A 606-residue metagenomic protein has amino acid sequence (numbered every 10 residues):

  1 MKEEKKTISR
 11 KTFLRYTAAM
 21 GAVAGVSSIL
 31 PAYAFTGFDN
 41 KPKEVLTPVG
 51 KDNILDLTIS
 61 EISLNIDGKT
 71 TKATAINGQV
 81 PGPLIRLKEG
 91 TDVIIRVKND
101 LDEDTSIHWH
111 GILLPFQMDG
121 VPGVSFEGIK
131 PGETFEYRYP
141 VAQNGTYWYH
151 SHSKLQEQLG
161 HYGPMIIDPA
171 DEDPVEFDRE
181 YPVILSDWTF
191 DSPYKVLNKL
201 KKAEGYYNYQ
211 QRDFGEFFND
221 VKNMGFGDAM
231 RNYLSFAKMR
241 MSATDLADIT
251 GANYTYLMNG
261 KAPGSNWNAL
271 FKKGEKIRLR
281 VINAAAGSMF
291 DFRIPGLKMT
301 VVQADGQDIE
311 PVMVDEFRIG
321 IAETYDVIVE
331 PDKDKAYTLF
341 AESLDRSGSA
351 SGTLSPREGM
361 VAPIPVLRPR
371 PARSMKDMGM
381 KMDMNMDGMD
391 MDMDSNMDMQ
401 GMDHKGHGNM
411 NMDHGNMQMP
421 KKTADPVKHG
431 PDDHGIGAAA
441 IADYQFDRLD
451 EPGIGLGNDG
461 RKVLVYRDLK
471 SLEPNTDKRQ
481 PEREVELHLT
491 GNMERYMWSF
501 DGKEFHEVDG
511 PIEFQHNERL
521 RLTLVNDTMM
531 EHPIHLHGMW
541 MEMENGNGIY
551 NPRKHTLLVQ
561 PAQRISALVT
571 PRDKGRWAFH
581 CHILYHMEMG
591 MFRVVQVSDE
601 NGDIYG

Functional and structural regions predicted by a protein language model:
K2-I8, R15-R293, L297-I321, I328 (+5 more regions): Histidine-centered copper-binding motifs that mark active-site loops of extracellular/periplasmic copper enzymes
G37-K51, L55, A424, H429-Y444 (+1 more regions): N-terminal pre-domain segments of enzymes
L57, L487, L522, I534-H537 (+3 more regions): Hydrophobic, well-ordered secondary-structure elements that form the walls of internal hydrophobic environments
Y137-A142, V327-K333, A567-R572: Short, hydrophobic beta-strand segments
L155-Q158, K335-I364, H582-G590: Terminal connector regions
F290-D305, G348-G352, E531, H535-G548 (+3 more regions): Extended intrinsically disordered, low-complexity coil regions enriched in Ser, Thr, Gly, Ala and often Pro
E484-Y496, H506-W540: C-terminal substrate/ligand-recognition segments
M541-R572, A578, M587: C-terminal soluble interaction/assembly domains
